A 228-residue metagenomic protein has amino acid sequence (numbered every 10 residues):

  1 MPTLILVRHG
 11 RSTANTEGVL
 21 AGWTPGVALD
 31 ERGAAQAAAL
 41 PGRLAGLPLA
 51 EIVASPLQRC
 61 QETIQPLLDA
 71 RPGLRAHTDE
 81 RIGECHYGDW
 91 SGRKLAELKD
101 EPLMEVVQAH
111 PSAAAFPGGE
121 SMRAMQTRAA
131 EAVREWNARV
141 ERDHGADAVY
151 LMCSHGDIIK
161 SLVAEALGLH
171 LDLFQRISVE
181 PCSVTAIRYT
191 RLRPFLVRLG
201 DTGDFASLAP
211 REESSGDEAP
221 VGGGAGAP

Functional and structural regions predicted by a protein language model:
M1-I5, E51: Extreme N-terminal starter segment of soluble prokaryotic enzymes
P2, C85-A96, R142-A146, E165-P228: Acidic, low-complexity terminal tails and accessory targeting/binding regions of phosphate-metabolizing enzymes
L4, A146-S154: Generic beta-sheet signal
H9, H155: Short, conserved phosphate/pyrophosphate- and ester-handling motifs at nucleotide-, phospho-/glycolipid
R11-L67, A115-A130: Loop-to-helix element that buttresses phosphate recognition and phosphoryl-transfer chemistry
A38-E105, A227-P228: Phosphate-coordination/substrate-recognition cap region in phosphate-metabolizing enzymes
G46-P48, W136-A148: Glycine-rich phosphate-binding loop signature in dinucleotide/nucleotide-binding domains
L103-A124, P220-G223: Short glycine/proline- and acidic residue-enriched helix-loop micro-motifs that form flexible lids or anion-recognition
